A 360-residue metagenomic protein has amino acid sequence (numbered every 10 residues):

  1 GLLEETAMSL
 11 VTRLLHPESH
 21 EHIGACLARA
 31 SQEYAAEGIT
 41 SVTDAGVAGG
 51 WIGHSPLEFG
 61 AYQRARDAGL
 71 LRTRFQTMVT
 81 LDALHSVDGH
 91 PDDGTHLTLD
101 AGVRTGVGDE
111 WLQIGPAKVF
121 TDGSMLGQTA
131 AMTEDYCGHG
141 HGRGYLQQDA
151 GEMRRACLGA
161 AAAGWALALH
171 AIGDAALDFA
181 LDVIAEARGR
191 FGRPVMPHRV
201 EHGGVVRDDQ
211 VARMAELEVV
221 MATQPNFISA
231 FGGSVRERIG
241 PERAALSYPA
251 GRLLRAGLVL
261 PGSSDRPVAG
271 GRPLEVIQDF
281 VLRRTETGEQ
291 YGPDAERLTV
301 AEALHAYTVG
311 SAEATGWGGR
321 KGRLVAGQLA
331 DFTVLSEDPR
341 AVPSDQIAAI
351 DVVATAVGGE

Functional and structural regions predicted by a protein language model:
G1-T77, V107-A161, E286: Catalytic pocket of metal/acid-base enzymes, prominently hydrolases
A25, L158-A168, I172-H198, H202-G203 (+3 more regions): His/Asp/Glu-enriched, well-ordered alpha-helical/loop segment that forms or immediately abuts the divalent-metal
G38, T43-G53, V79-D82, A171-A175 (+1 more regions): Conserved short loop/turn motifs at secondary-structure junctions
S55-P56, D88-T98, L177-R190: Distinct, well-ordered alpha-helical segments
D67-A117, P197-G204, D208, S234-P261: Phosphate/diphosphate-binding loops
H96, A101-L112, Y136-R143, A212-V235: Extended low-complexity acidic/polar segments
L112-Q113, W317, A348-A349: Short, small/polar residue-rich loop motifs at catalytic or cofactor-binding pockets
D345-A354: Short, compositionally biased
